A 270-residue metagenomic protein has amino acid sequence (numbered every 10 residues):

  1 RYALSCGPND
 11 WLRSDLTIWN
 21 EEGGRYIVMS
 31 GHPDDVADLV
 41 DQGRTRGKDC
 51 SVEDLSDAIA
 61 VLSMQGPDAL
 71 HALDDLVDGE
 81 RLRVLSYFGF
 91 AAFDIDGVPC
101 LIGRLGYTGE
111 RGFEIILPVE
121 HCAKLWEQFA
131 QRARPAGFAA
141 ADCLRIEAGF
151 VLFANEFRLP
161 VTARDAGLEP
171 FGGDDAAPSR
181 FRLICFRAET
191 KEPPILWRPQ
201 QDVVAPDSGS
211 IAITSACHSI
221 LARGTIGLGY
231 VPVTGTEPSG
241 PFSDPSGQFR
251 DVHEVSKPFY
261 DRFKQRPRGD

Functional and structural regions predicted by a protein language model:
R1-S5, W11-R13: Acidic, proline/glycine-enriched N-terminal capping motif
I18-D270: Conserved, structured C-terminal
